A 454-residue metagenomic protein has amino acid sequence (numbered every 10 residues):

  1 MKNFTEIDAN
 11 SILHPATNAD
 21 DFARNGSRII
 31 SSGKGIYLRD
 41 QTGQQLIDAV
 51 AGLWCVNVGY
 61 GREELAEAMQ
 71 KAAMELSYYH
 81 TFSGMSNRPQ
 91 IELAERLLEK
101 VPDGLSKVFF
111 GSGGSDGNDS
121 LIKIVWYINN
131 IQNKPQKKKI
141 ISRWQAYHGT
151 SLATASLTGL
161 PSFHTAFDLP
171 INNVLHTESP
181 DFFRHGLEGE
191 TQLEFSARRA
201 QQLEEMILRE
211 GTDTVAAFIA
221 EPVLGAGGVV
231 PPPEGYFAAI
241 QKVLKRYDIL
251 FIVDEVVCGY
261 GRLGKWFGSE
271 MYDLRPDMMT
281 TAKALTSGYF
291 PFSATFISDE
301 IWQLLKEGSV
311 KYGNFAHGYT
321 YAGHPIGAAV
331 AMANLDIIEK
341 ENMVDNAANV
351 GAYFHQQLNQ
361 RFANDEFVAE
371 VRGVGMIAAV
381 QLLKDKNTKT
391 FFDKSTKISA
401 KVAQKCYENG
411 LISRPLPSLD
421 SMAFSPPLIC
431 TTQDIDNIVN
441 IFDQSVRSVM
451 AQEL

Functional and structural regions predicted by a protein language model:
M1-L454: Conserved N-terminal phosphate-binding loop of PLP-dependent enzymes in the Aspartate aminotransferase
